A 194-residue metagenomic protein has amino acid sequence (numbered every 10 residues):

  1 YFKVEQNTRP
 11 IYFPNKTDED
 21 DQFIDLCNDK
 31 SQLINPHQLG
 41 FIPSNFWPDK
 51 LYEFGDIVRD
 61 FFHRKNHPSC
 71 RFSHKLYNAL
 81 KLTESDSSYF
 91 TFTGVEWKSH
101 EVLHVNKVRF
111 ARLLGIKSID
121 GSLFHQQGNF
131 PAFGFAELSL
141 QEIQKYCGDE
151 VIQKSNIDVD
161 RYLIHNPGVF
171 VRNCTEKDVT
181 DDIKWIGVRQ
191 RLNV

Functional and structural regions predicted by a protein language model:
Y1-G121, G128-V194: Extended low-complexity, intrinsically disordered regulatory tracts
